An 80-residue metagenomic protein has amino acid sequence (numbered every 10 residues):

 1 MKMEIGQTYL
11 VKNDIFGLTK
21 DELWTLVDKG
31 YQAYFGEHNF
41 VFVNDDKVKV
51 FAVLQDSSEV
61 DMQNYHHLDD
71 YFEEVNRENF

Functional and structural regions predicted by a protein language model:
M1-E4, E78-F80: Short, Lys/Arg-enriched, disordered terminal segments
K2-D14: Short coil-to-beta transition motif at edge beta-strands of beta-rich domains
E4, Y31, K49-F51: Residue-level detector of intrinsically disordered/flexible regions characterized by low predicted structural confidence
G6, D21-W24, F40: Generic low-polarity alpha-helical segments
V11, T25-D28, N44: A structural signal for short, hydrophobic beta-strand segments that form beta-sheets in beta-rich/all-beta domains
L18-A33: Short beta-strand-centered aromatic/proline hotspots
A33-N39: Short, solvent-exposed secondary-structure boundary/capping segments
V41-F80: Intrinsically disordered, low-complexity, charged/polar segments
